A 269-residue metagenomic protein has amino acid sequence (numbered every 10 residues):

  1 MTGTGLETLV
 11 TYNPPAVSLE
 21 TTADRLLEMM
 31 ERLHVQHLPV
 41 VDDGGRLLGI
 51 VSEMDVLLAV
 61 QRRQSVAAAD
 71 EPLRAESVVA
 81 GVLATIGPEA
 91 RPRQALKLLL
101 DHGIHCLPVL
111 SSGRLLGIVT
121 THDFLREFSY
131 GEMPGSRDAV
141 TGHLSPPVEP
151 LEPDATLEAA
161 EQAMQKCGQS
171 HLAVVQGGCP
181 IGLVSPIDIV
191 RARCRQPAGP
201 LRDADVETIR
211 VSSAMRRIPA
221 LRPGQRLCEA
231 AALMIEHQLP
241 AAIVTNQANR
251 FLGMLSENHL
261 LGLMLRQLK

Functional and structural regions predicted by a protein language model:
M1-N13, S52-L83, L96, L100 (+9 more regions): Tandem CBS (Bateman) regulatory domains
A16-V35, V41, T85-G103, L110 (+5 more regions): The conserved cystathionine-beta-synthase
P39-V40, Y130, A173, G253: Intrinsically disordered, low-complexity regions enriched in small/polar residues
L47-L48, L110, L115-L116, V175 (+2 more regions): Short hydrophobic beta-strand segments in globular cytosolic domains
S170-H171, G182, P186-I187: Conserved active-site beta-strand-loop modules that form the wall/rim of enzyme catalytic pockets and either contain
